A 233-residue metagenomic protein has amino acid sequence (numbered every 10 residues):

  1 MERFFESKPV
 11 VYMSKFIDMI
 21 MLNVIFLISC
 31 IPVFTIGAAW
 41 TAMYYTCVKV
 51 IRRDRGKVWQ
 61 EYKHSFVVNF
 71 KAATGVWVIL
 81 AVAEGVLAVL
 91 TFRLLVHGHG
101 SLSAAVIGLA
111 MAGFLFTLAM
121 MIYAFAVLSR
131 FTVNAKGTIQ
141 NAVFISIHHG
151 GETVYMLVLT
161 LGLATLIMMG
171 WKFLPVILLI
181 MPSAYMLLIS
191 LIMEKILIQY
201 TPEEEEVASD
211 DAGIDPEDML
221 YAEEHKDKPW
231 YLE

Functional and structural regions predicted by a protein language model:
M1-H97, S101-V106, A110, M120-I122 (+1 more regions): Helix-coil boundary and N-terminal low-complexity module in membrane systems
F116-T117: Faces of alpha-helical transmembrane segments in polytopic inner-membrane proteins
